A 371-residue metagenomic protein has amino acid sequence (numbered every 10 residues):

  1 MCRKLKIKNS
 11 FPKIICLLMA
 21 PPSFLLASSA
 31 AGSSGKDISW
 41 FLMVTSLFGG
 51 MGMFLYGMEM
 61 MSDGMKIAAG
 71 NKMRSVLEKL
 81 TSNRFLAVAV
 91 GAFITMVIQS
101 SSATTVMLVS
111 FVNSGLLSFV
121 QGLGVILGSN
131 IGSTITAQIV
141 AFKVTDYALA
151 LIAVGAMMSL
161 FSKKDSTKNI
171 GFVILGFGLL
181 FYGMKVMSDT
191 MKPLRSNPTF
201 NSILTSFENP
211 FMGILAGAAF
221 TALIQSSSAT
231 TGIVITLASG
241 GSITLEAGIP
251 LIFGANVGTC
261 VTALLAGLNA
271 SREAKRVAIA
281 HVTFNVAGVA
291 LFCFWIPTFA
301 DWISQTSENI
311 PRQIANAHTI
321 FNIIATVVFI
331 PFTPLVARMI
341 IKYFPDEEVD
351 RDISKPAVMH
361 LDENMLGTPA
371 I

Functional and structural regions predicted by a protein language model:
M1-S29: N-terminal secretory/membrane targeting signals
L17-F24, S46-E59, G91-T95, I152-F161 (+5 more regions): Hydrophobic core segments of alpha-helical transmembrane domains in multi-pass membrane transport and ion-translocation
S23-G35, T134-T145, M157-F161, K192 (+5 more regions): Transmembrane helix-loop junctions at the membrane interface of multipass transporters and ion channels
F24, T95-I98, V106-G132, Q138-Y147 (+5 more regions): Membrane-interfacial helix-loop connectors
A30-R84, I174-A219, L237: Helix-loop-helix hairpins and the membrane-proximal interhelical loops of multi-pass alpha-helical transport proteins
F41, T45-S46, G50, L86 (+13 more regions): Alpha-helical transmembrane segments of multi-pass inner-membrane proteins, especially transporters/permeases
N71, S75, K79, N83 (+12 more regions): Alpha-helical transmembrane segments of multi-pass membrane proteins, especially transporters and channels
P334-I371: Non-transmembrane accessory domains of multi-pass membrane transporters/channels
